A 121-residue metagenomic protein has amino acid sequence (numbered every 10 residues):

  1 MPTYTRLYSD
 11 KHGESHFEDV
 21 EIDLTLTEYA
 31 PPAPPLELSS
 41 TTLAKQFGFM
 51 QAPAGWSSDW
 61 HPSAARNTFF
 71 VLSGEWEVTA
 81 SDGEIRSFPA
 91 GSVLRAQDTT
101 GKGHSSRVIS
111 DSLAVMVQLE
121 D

Functional and structural regions predicted by a protein language model:
M1-T3, S63: Short, small/polar residue-rich loop motifs at catalytic or cofactor-binding pockets
T3-S9, H16, G103, R107-D121: Double-stranded beta-helix
D10-K11, V71: Short, acidic, Ser/Thr-enriched surface-loop or helix-capping motifs
E14-W60, S112-D121: A short glycine-rich, His/Asp/Glu-containing loop-to-beta-strand
I22-D23, Q51, S81-T99: Short acidic-glycine-tyrosine-enriched beta hairpin
E28, R86, K102-V108: Short, Lys/Arg- and Gly-enriched loop/turn segments at beta-strand edges
G55-S58, E77, V93-R95, T99-S105: Histidine-centered metal-chelating micro-motifs
S57, P62, T68-P89: A short beta-strand-loop-beta hairpin characteristic of the jelly-roll/cupin
